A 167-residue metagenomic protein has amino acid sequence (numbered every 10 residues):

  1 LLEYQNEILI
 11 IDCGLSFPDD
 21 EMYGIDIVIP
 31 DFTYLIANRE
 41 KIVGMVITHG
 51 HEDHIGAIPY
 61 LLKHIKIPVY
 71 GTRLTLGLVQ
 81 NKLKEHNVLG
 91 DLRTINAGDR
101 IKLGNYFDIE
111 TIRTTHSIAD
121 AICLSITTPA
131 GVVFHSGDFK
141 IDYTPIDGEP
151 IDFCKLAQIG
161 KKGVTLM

Functional and structural regions predicted by a protein language model:
L1-V46, H51-M167: His/Asp/Glu-rich metal-coordinating catalytic cores of metallo-dependent phosphodiesterases/hydrolases acting on
